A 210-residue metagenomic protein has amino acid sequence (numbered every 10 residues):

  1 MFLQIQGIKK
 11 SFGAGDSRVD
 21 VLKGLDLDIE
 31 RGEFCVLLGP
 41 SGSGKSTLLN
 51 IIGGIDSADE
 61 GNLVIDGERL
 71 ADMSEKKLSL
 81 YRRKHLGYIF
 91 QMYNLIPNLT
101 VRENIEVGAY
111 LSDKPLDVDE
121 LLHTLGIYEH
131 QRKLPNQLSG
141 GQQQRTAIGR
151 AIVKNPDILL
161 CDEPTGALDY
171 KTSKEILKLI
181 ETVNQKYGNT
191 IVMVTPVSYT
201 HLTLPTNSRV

Functional and structural regions predicted by a protein language model:
F2-S198, L202: ABC family nucleotide-binding domain
H201, T206-V210: Single conserved hydrophobic/aromatic residue that forms the stacking wall/gate of nucleotide- or nucleobase-binding
